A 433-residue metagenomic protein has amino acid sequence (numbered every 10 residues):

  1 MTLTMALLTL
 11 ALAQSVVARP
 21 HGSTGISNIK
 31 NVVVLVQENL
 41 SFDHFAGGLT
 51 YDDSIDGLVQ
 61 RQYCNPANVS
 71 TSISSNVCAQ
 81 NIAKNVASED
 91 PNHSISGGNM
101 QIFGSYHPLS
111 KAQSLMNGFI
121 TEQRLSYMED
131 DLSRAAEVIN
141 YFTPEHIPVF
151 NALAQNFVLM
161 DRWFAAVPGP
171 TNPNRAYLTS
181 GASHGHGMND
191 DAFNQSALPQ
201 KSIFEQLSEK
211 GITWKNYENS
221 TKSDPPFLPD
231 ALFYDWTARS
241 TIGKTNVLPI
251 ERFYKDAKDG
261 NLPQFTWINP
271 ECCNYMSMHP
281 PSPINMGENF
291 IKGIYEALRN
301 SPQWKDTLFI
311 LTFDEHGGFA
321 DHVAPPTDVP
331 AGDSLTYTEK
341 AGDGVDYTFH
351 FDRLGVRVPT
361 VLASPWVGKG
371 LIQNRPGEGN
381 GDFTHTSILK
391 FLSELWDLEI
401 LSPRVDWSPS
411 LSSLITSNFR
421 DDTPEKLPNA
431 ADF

Functional and structural regions predicted by a protein language model:
M1-P20: Fungal secretory targeting signals
V17-F433: N-terminal pro-sequences and low-complexity stem/linker regions of secreted or lumenal proteins
